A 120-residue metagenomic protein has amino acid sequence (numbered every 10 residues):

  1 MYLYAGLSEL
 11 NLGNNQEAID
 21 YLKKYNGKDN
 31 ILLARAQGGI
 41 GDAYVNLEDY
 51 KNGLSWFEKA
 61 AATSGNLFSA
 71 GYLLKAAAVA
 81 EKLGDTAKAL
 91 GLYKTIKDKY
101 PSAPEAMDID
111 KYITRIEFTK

Functional and structural regions predicted by a protein language model:
L12, K24-A34, A62-S69, K97-I109: Short solvent-exposed coil/turn linkers within tandem alpha-helical repeat scaffolds
